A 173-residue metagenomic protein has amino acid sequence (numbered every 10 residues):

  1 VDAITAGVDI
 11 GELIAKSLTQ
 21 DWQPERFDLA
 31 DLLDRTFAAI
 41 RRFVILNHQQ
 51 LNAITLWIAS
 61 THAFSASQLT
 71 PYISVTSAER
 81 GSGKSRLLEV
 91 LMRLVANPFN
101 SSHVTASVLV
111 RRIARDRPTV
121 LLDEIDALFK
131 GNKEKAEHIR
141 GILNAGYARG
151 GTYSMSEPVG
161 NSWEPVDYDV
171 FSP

Functional and structural regions predicted by a protein language model:
V1-D2, N47-H48, S101-S107: General structural signal for secondary-structure boundaries
V1-L46, F129-N132: Replication-associated primase and helicase/ATPase modules
E12-S17, F43-Q49, S65, V95-P98 (+1 more regions): Short, mixed-charge, low-aromatic patches
L29-L32, T36, I54, L87 (+2 more regions): Alpha-helical structural motif
L32-P71: Pre-Walker A (pre-P-loop) alpha-helix and adjacent loop at the N terminus of AAA/AAA+ ATPase modules, a conserved
H62-P173: Conserved NTP-binding/hydrolysis core of motor NTPases
